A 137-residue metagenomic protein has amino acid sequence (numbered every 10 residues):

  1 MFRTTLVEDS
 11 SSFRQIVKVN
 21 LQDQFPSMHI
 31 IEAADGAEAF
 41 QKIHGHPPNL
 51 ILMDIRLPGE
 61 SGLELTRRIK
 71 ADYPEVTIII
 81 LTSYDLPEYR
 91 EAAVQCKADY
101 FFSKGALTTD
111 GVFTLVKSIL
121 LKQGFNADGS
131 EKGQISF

Functional and structural regions predicted by a protein language model:
E8: Conserved acidic carboxylate
S11-I31: Two-component/phosphorelay signaling modules centered on CheY-like receiver
E32-L50: Acidic, metal-coordinating helix/loop segments flanking the phosphotransfer/catalytic sites of two-component signaling
D35, S61-E64: Acidic catalytic/metal-coordinating carboxylates
Q41, L63-P74: Short amphipathic alpha-helix used as the core "switch/output" element in two-component signaling
P58, L86: The feature encodes the CheY-like receiver
G62, V94-Y100: As written
